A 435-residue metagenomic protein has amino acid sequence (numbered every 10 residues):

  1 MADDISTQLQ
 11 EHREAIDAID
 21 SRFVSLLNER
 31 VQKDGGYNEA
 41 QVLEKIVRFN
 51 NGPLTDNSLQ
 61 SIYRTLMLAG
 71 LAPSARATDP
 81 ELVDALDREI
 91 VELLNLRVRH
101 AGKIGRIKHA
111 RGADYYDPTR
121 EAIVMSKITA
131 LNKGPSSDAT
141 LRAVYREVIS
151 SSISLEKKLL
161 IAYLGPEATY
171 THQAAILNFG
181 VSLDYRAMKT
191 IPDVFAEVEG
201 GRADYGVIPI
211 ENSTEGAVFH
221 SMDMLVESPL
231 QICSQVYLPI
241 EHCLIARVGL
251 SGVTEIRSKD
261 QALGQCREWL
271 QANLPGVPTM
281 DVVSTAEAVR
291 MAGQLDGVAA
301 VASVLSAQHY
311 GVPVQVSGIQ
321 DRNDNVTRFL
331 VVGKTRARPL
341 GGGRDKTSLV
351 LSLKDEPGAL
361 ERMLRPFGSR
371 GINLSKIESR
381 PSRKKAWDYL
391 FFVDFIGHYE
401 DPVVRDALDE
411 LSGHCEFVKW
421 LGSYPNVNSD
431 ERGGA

Functional and structural regions predicted by a protein language model:
M1-A435: Domain-level signature for soluble enzymes in the chorismate/prephenate branch of the shikimate pathway
